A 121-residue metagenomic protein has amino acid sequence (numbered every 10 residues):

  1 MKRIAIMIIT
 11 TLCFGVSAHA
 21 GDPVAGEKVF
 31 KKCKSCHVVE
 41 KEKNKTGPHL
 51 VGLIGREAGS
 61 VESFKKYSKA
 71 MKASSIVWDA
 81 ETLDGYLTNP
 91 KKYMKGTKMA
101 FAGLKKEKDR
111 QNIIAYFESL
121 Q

Functional and structural regions predicted by a protein language model:
M1-I4: Positively charged n-region of N-terminal signal peptides that target proteins for export
M7-G15: Bacterial N-terminal signal peptides
F14-F30: Electrostatic cytochrome c docking/interface patches
V16, T46, K95-T97: Residue-level signal for beta-strand positions within conserved beta-sheet cores that form or flank
P23, E27, K41-D79, G103: Gly/Gly-Pro-rich "capping" loops immediately C-terminal to redox-active cysteine motifs in periplasmic/lumenal
F30-V39, I113: The canonical Cys-X-X-Cys-His
V77-Q121: C-terminal capping alpha-helices of c-type cytochrome domains
